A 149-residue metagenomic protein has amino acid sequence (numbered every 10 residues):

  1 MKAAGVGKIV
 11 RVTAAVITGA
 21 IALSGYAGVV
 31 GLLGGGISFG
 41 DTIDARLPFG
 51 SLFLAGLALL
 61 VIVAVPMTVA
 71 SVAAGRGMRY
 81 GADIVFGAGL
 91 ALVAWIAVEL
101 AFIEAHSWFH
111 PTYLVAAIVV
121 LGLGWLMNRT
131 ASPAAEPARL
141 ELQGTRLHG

Functional and structural regions predicted by a protein language model:
M1-G149: Topology signature of small-to-medium multi-pass alpha-helical membrane proteins
